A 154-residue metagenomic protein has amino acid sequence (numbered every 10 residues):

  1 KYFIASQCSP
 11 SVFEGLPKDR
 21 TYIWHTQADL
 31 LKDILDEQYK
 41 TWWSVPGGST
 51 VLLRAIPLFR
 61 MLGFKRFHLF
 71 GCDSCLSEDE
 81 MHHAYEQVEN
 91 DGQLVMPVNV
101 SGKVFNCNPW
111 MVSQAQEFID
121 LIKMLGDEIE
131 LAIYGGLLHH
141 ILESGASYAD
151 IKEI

Functional and structural regions predicted by a protein language model:
K1-I154: Metal-ion/cofactor- or nucleotide/acyl-coenzyme-handling active-site neighborhoods
